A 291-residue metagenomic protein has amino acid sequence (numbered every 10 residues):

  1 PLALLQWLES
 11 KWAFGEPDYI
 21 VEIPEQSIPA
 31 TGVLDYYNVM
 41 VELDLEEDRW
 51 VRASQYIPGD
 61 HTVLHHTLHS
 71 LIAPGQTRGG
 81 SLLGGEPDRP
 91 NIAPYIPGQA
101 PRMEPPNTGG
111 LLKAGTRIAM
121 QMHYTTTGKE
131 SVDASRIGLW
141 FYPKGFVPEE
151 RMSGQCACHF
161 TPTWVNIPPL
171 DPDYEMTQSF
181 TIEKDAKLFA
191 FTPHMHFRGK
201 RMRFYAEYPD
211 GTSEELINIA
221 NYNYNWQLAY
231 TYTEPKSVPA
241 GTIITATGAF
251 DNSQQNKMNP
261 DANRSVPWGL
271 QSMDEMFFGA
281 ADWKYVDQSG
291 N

Functional and structural regions predicted by a protein language model:
P1-V41, A53, G115-Q121: Aromatic- and Gly/Pro-enriched helix-to-coil junctions and flexible linker segments
L4-E9, H69, T127-N166, S253-N291: Exposed low-complexity, polar/acidic, P/S/T/G-rich flexible segments that act as propeptides, protease-susceptible
L45, I57-H65, T126-S131, H194-M202 (+1 more regions): Extended, low-complexity, turn-rich repeat/linker tracts enriched in Gly/Pro/Ser/Thr and Asp/Glu that occur
L45-R52, G115, D173, T181-A190 (+1 more regions): Extended extracellular/luminal ectodomain segments enriched in beta-structured repeat modules
V51-R52, G109-T125, K236-F250: Noncatalytic modules at the cell exterior or secretory-pathway interfaces, chiefly beta-strand-rich lectin/adhesion
T62-P106: A surface-exposed loop-and-adjacent beta-strand signature within N-terminal beta-sandwich domains that mediate ligand
N91-A114, N223-A240: Beta-sandwich interaction modules
A190-Q271: Extended, compositionally biased non-globular segments
